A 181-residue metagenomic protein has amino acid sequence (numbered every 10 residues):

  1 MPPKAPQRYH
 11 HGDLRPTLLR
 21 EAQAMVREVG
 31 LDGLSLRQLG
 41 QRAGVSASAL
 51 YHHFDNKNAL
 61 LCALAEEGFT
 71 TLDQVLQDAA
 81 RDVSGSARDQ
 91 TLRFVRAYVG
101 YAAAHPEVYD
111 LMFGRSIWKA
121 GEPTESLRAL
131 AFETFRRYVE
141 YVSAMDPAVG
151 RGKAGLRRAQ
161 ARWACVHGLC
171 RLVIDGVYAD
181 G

Functional and structural regions predicted by a protein language model:
M1-D13: N-terminal intrinsically disordered/low-complexity leader segments
T17, E21, M25-A59, A63: Helix-turn-helix
L18-V26, G68, L72, Y98: Short hydrophobic clusters on alpha-helical segments that form packing/core surfaces in small helical domains
E67-T91, P123, R128, F132-E133: Amphipathic alpha-helical linker/stalk segments
L76-Q77, G121-A148, L156-A161: Amphipathic alpha-helical packing segments from all-alpha helical-bundle domains
D78, M112-A120, A179: Short linear capping/connector segments at secondary-structure termini
T91-G114, V139, W163-V166, C170: Helical hydrophobic small-molecule/effector-binding pocket
A144, R162-G181: Amphipathic C-terminal alpha-helical segment
